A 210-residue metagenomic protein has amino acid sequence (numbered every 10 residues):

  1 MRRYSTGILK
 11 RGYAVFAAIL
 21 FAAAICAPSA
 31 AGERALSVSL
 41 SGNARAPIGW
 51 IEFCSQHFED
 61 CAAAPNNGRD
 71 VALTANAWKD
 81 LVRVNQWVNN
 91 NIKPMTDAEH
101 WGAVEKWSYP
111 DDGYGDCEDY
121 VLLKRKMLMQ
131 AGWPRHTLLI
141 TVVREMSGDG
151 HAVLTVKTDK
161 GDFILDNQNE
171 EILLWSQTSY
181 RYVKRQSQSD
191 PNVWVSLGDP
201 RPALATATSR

Functional and structural regions predicted by a protein language model:
R2-F16: Bacterial N-terminal signal peptides that target proteins for export
R2-Y4, S29-R210: A structural boundary/capping signal
V15-I19, P47-G49: Short hydrophobic "helix-edge" motifs at membrane interfaces and signal-peptide entry regions
F21-A30: C-terminal segment of classical bacterial N-terminal signal peptides
